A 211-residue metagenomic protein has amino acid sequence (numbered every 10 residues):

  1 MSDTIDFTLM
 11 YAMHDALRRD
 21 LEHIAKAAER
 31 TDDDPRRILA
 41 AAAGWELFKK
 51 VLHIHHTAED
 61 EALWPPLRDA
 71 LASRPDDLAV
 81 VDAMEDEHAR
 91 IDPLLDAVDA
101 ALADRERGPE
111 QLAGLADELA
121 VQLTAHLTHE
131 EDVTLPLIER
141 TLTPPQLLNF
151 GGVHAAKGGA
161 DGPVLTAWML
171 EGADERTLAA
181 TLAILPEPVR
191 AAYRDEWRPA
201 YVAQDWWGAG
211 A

Functional and structural regions predicted by a protein language model:
M1-A211: Small-residue-biased structural context
